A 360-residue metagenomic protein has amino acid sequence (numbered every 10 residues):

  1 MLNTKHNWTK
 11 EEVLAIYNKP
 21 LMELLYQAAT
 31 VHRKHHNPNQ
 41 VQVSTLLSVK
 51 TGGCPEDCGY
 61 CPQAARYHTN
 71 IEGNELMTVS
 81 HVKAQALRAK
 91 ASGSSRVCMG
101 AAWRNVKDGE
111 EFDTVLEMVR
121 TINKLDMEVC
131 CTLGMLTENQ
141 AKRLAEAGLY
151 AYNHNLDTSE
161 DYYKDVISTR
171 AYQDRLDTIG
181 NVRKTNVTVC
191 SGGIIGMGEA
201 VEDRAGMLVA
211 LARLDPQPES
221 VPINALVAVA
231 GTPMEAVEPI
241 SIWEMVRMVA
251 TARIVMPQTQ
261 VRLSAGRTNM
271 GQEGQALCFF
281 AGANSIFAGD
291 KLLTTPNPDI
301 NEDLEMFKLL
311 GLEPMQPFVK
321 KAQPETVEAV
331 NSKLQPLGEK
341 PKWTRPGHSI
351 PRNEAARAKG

Functional and structural regions predicted by a protein language model:
M1-N39, A212-G360: Auxiliary Fe-S-binding modules of radical SAM enzymes
A29, R33-H36, S48, G59-R66 (+1 more regions): Generic short alpha-helical segment signal, independent of protein family or function, capturing local helix propensity
V41-T45, V97, V129-C131, Y152-H154 (+4 more regions): Hydrophobic faces of well-ordered beta-strands that scaffold small-molecule active sites in alpha/beta enzyme cores
V43-H81: Canonical Radical SAM [4Fe-4S] cluster-binding loop centered on the CxxxCxxC motif and its immediate flanking residues
L47, L133, A171, G193-G196 (+3 more regions): Glycine- and other small-residue-rich loops at beta-strand/loop junctions that grip anionic moieties
C54, C58, C98, C130-C131 (+3 more regions): Functionally engaged cysteine thiol sites
A65-G192, M197-R213: Conserved Radical SAM active-site core
